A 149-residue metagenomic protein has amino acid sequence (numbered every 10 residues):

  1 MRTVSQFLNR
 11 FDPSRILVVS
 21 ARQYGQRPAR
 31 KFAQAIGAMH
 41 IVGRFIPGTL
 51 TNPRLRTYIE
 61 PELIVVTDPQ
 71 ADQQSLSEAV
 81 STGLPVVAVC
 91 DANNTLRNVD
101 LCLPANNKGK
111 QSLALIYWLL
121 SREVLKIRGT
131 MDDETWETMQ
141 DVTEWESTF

Functional and structural regions predicted by a protein language model:
M1-N106, K110-K126, D132-D133: Ribosome large-subunit tunnel/peptidyl-transferase-proximal elements
E134-F149: Non-catalytic, charged low-complexity extensions flanking SF2 helicase motor domains
